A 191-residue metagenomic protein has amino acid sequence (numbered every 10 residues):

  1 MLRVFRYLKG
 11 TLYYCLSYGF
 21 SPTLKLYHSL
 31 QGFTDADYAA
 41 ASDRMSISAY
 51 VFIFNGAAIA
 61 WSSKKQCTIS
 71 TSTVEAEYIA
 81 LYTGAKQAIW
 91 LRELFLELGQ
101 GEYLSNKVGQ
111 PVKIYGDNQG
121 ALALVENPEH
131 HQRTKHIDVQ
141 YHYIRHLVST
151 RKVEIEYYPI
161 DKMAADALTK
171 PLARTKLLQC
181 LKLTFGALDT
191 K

Functional and structural regions predicted by a protein language model:
M1-L16, P159, L168-T169: C-terminal reverse transcriptase regions that engage the nucleic-acid substrate
L2, Y13, S29, S46-V51: Short glycine-rich loop/turn motifs
R6-T34, S105-V108: Structured nucleic-acid-interacting core domains from mobile-element enzymes and related host factors, especially RNase
G10-Y14, A39, A58-A60, L94-Q100: Conserved helix-loop functional segments at active or binding sites
G19-F20, Y38-A40, G101-E102: Generic recognition of flexible, low-complexity loop/linker segments
S29, K64-K191: RNase H-like nuclease module associated with reverse transcription
G32-V74: RNase H-like nuclease fold core
